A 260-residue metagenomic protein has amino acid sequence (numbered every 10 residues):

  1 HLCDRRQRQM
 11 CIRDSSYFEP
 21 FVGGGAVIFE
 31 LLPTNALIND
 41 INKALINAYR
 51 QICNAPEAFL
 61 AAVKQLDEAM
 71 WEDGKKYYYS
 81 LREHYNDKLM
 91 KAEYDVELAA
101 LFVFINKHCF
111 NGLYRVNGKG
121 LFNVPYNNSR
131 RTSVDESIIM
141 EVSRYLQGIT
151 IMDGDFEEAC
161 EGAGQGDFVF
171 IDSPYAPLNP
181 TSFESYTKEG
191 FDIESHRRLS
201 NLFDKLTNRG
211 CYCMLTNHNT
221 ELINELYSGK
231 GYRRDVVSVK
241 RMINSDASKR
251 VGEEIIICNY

Functional and structural regions predicted by a protein language model:
H1-I12: Single conserved hydrophobic/aromatic residue that forms the stacking wall/gate of nucleotide- or nucleobase-binding
R5-R6, Y17-L31, I38-K43, V103-F110 (+4 more regions): Conserved proline-anchored active-site loop of SAM-dependent methyltransferases that bridges a beta-strand
S16-E83: SAM cofactor-binding core of SAM-dependent methyltransferases, primarily the Rossmann-like beta-alpha-beta module
F21-A26, I138, H218-E221: Short, polar loop motifs at secondary-structure junctions
L32, Q147, G229-K230: Short, structured coil segments at secondary-structure junctions
A36-D40, I171, Y232-S238: Short hydrophobic/aromatic-enriched beta-strand-loop microsegments
C53-F170, P174-E184, R198, D204 (+1 more regions): SAM-dependent nucleic-acid methyltransferase catalytic core
K188, D192-Y260: Long, positively charged, glycine-interspersed low-complexity recognition regions
